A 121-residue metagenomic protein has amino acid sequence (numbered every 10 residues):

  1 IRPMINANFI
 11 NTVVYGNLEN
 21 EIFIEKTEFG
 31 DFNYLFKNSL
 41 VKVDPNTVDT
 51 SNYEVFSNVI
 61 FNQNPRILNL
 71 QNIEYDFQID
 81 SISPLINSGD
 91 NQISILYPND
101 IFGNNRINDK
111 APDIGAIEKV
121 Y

Functional and structural regions predicted by a protein language model:
I1-Q78: Predominantly extracellular beta-rich ligand-binding scaffolds that present long acidic/polar faces for carbohydrate
E74-D76, D80-Y121: Surface beta-loop-beta hairpin patches that serve as ligand-binding interfaces in beta-rich domains
